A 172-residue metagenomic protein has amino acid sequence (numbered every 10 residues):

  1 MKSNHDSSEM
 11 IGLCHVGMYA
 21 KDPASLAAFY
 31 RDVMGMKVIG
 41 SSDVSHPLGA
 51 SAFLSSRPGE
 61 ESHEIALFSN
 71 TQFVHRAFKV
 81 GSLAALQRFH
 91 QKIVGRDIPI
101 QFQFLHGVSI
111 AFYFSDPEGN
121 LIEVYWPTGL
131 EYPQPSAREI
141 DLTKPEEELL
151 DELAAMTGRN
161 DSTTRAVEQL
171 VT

Functional and structural regions predicted by a protein language model:
M1-S7, Q91, R96-T172: Vicinal oxygen chelate
D6-S7, A66-F68: Short helix-capping and inter-helix turn/linker motifs at the boundaries of alpha-helical repeat units
S7-S8, G17-E61: Core segments of cupin and vicinal oxygen chelate
L13-K21, L67-R96, I110-N120: Vicinal oxygen chelate
V38-G40, E64, I98-F102: A short linear hydrophobic-aromatic micro-motif
H46-A50, Q72, H106-I110: Short acidic/glycine-enriched loop/turn segments that link adjacent beta-strands
R57, F68-N70, P127: Generic beta-structure capping elements
G59-I65, G119-E123: Short, charged/polar, Gly/Pro-enriched secondary-structure boundary elements
